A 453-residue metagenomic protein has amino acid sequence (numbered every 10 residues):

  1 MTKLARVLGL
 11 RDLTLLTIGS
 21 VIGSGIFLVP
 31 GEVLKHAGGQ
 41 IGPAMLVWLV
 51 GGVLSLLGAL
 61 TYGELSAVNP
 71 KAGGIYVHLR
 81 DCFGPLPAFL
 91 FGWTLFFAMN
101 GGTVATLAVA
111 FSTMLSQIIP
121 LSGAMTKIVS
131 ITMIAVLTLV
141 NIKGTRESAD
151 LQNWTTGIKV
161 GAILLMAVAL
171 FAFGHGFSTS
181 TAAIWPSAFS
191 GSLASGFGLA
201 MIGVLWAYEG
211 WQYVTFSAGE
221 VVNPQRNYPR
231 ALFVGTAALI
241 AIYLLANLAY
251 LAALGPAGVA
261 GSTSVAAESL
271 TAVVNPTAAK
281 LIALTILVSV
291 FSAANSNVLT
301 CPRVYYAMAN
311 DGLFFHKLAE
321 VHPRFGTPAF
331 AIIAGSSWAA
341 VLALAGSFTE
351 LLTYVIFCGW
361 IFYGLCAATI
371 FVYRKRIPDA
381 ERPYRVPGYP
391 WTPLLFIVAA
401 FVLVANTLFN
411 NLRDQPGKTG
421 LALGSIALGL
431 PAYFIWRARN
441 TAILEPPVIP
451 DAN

Functional and structural regions predicted by a protein language model:
M1-G42, S55-L56, L60, A72 (+5 more regions): Membrane-interface "cap" regions at the ends of multi-pass membrane proteins
T2-A5, A44-M45, L121-M125, W154-L284: Helix-loop-helix junctions that connect adjacent transmembrane segments in multi-pass membrane transporters
T2-L4, A37-M45, L60-F89, V109-I119 (+3 more regions): Flexible loop linkers connecting adjacent transmembrane helices in multi-pass alpha-helical membrane transporters
E32, L56-I134, T138-I142, E147 (+3 more regions): Hydrophobic transmembrane alpha-helices that form the core helical bundles of multi-pass secondary transporters
V77-H78, G84, S116-L121, A200 (+2 more regions): TM-loop-TM module centered on a large, flexible mid-protein loop between adjacent transmembrane helices in multi-pass
M125-F177, L232-F233, V355-L365, T392-L395 (+1 more regions): Membrane-interface loop-to-helix entry segments
K317-A329, Y363-Q415: C-terminal membrane-solvent junction of multi-pass transporters and transport-like membrane proteins
T353-Y354, C358-G359, G388-N453: A generic transmembrane alpha-helix motif of multi-pass inner-membrane proteins
